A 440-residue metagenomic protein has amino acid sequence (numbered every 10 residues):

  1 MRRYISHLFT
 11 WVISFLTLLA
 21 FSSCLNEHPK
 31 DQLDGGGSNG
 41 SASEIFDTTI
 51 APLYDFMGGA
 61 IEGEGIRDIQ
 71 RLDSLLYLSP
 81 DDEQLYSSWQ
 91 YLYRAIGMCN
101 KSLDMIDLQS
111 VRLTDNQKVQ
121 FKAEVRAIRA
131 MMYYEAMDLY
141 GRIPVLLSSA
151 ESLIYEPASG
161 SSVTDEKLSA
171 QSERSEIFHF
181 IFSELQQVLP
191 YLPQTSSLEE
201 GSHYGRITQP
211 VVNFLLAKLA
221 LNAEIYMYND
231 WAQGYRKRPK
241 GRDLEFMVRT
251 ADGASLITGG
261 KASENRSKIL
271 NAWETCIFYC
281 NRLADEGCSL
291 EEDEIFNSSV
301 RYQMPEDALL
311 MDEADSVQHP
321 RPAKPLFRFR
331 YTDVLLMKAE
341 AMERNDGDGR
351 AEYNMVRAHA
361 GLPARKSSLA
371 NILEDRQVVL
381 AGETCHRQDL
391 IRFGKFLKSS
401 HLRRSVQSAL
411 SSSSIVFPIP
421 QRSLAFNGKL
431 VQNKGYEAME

Functional and structural regions predicted by a protein language model:
M1-L33: Bacterial Sec-dependent N-terminal signal peptides
C24-I61, E292-S298, P420, A425-E440: Membrane-proximal, proline-rich intrinsically disordered regions
G36, I50-G63, S148-E151, Y155-E156 (+5 more regions): Short, surface-exposed recognition loops and adjoining beta-strand edges that mediate ligand/DNA contacts, enriched
D68-Y140, T164-Y204, E313-L326, Y331 (+1 more regions): Conserved, well-structured interaction surfaces
M137-L139, P144, S196, N222-W231 (+1 more regions): Short coil/turn linking the two alpha-helices of tandem helical-hairpin repeats
S299-V356: C-terminal substrate/ligand-recognition segments
